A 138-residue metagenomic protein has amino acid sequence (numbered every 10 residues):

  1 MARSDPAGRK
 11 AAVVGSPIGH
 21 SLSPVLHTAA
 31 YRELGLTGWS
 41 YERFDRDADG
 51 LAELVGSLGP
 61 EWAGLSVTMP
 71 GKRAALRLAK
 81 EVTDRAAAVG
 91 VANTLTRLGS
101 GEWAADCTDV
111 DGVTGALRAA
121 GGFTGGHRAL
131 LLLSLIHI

Functional and structural regions predicted by a protein language model:
S4-G122: Phosphate/diphosphate ligand-binding glycine-rich loop within oxidoreductases
A12, L130-L132: Conserved beta-strand elements of the Class I
G125-G126: A glycine-biased structural micro-motif
I136-I138: Conserved small/polar residues in nucleotide/adenosyl-binding loops
